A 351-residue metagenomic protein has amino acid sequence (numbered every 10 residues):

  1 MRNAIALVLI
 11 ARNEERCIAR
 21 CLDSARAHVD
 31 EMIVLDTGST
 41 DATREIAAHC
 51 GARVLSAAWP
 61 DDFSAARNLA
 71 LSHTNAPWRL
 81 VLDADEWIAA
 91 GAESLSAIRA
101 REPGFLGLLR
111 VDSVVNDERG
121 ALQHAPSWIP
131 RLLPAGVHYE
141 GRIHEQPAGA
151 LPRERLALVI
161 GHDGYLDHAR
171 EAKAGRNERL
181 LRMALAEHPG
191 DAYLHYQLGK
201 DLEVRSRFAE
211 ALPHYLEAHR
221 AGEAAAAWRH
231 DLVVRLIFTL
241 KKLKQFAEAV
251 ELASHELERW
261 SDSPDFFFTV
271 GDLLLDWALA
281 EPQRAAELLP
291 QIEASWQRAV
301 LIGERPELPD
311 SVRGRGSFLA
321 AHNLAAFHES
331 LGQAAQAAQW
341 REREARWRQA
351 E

Functional and structural regions predicted by a protein language model:
V8-E31: Short, well-formed alpha-helical segments that are part of the catalytic scaffolds of diverse glycosyltransferases
L9, D30-G38, L55-S56: Short beta-strand/loop segment that forms part of the nucleotide-sugar
R16-A19, D41-C50, G91: Acidic helix N-cap motif at the loop->helix transition within catalytic regions of sugar-transfer enzymes
S24, D36-I46, W59, D83 (+1 more regions): A conserved acidic beta->alpha catalytic loop
D30, R44-L69, H73: Conserved donor nucleotide-binding strand/loop of the catalytic core
S64-L71, P77, L82, I88-P213 (+1 more regions): Catalytic-site signature of metal-activated, phosphate-bearing donor transferases, centered on the GT-A/GT-A-like
S206, A226, G271, D276-A285 (+2 more regions): Short coil/turn linking the two alpha-helices of tandem helical-hairpin repeats
